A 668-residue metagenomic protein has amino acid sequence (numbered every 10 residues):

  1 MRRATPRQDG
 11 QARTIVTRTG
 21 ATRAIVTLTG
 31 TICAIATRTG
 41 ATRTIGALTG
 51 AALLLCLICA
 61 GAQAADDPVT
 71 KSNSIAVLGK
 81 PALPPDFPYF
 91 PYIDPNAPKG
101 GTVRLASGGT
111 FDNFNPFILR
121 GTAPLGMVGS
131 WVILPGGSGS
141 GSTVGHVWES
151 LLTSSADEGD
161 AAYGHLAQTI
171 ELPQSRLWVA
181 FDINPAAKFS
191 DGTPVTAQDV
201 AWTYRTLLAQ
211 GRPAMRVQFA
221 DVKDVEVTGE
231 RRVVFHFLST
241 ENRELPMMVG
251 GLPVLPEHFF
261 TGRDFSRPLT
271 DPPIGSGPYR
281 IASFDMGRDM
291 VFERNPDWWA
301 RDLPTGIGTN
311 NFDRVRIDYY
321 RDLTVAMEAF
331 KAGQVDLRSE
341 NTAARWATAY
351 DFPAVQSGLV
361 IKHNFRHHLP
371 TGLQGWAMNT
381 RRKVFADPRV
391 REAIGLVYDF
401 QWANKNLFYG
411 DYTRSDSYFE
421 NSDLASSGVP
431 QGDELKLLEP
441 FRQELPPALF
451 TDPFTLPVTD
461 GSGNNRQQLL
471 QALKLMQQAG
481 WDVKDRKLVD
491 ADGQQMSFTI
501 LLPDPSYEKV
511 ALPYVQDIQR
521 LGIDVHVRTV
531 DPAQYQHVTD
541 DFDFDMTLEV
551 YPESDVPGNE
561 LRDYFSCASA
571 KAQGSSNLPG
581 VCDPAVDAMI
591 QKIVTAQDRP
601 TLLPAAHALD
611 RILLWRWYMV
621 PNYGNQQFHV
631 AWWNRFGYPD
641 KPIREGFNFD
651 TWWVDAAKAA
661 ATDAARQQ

Functional and structural regions predicted by a protein language model:
A65-Q174, R205, P272-I274: N-terminal lobe/hinge region of extracytoplasmic solute-binding protein
D66-V69, S107-G109, D285-M290, R294 (+4 more regions): Detector for C-terminal structural segments
A82, F90, M127-S138, S142-E158 (+5 more regions): Gly/Pro-rich hinge or "lid" segments in bacterial periplasmic/extracellular proteins
I93-P98, I118-V132, G136, T169-P213 (+5 more regions): Aromatic- and charge-enriched surface segment that lines or borders ligand/interaction sites
G164-S175, S190, V195, H236-L255 (+4 more regions): Aromatic-rich, solvent-exposed beta-strand/loop patch
A180, N184, R267, A300-D351 (+4 more regions): Ligand-site clamp/hinge motif
D182, V217-T261, P278-D285, P430-F441: Surface-exposed binding/hinge segments that line and control ligand-binding clefts or catalytic entry sites
D224-E226, A282-E293, D318-R382, R389-A393 (+3 more regions): Extracellular/periplasmic solute-recognition and catalytic clefts
